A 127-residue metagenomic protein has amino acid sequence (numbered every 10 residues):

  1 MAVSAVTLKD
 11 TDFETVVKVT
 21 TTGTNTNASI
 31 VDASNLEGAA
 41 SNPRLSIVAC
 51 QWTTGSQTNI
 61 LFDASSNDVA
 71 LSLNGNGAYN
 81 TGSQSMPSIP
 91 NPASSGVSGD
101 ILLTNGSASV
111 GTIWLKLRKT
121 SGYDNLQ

Functional and structural regions predicted by a protein language model:
M1-F13, N105-Q127: C-terminal interaction-tip segments
M1-G55: N-terminal low-complexity, intrinsically disordered "leader/linker" segments enriched in small/polar and basic residues
V17, I47, I60, L71 (+2 more regions): Hydrophobic beta-strand residues in large extracellular and virion-surface proteins
Q51-N59, S107-S109: Extended, low-complexity, turn-rich repeat/linker tracts enriched in Gly/Pro/Ser/Thr and Asp/Glu that occur
G55-N74: Short, surface-exposed beta-strand/strand-loop-strand elements in extracellular ectodomains
S66, N76, N91, T112-I113 (+1 more regions): Long, compositionally biased regulatory regions of eukaryotic proteins
D68-P90: An anionic, turn-rich surface loop/hairpin at beta-sheet edges that serves as a generic interaction/coordination patch
P87-G111: Noncatalytic modules at the cell exterior or secretory-pathway interfaces, chiefly beta-strand-rich lectin/adhesion
